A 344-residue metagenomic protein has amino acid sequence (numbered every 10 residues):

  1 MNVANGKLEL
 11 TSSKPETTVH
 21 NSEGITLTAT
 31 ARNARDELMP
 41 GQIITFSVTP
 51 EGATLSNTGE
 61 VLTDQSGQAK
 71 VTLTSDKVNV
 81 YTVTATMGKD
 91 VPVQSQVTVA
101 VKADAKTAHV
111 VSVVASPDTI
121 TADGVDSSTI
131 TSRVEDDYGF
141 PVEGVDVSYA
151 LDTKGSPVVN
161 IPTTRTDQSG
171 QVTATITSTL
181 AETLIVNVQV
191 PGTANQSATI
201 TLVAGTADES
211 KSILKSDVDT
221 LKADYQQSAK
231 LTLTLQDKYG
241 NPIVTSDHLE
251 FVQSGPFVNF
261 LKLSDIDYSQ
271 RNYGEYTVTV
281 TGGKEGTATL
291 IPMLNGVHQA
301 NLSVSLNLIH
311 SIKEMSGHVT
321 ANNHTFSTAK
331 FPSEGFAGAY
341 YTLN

Functional and structural regions predicted by a protein language model:
M1-N344: The feature marks long extracellular or luminal low-complexity segments
